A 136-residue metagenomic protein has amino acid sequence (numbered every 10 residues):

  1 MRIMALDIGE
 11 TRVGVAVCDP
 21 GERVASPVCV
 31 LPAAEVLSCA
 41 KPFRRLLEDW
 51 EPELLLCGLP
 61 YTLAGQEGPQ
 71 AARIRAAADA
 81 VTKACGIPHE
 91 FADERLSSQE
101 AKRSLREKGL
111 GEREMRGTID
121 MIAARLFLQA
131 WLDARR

Functional and structural regions predicted by a protein language model:
M1-L6, E10-R136: Phosphate- and other anionic-substrate recognition elements at nucleic-acid/protein interfaces
